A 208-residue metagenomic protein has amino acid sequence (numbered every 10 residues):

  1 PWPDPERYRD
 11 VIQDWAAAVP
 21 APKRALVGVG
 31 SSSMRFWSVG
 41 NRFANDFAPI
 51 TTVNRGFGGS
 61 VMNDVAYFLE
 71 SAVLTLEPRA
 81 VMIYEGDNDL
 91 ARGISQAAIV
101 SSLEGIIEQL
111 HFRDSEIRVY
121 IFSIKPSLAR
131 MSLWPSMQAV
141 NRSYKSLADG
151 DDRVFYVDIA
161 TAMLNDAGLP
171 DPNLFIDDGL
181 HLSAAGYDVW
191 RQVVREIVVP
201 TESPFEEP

Functional and structural regions predicted by a protein language model:
P1-E77: Serine-esterase "nucleophile elbow" of acetyl-processing enzymes
G40, R92-A98, M131-L133: Metal-dependent catalytic neighborhoods of phosphoester/phosphodiester hydrolases
T51-V53, R118, R153-F155: Conserved beta-strand segments of alpha/beta enzyme cores
N54-G58, M82-S95, E104, I124 (+2 more regions): Cell-envelope and extracellular/periplasmic
V73-I83, S115: Proline-aspartate-enriched helix->loop->beta-strand connector
Q96-I106, S136-N141: Charged helix-capping and loop-helix junction motifs
L128-P208: Catalytic His-Asp segment of secreted/periplasmic serine-dependent ester chemistry enzymes
